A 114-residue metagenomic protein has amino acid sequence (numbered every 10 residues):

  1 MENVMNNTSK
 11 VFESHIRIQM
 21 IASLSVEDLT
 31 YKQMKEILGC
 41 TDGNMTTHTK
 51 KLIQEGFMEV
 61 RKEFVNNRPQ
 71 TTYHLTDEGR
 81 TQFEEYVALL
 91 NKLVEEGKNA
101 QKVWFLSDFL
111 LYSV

Functional and structural regions predicted by a protein language model:
M1-V4, T81-V114: Amphipathic alpha-helical dimerization/coiled-coil segments that flank or bridge DNA-binding/regulatory modules
N3-N44, N66, Q70-H74: N-terminal helix-turn-helix DNA-binding core of bacterial DNA-binding proteins
H48: Residues within the DNA-recognition helix of helix-turn-helix
G56: Glycine-centered, phosphate/nucleic-acid-interacting loop/turn motifs that mediate DNA/RNA or nucleotide
V60: Short beta-strand "wing" residues that participate in macromolecule-binding interfaces
V65-V87: Basic, amphipathic "hinge/linker" alpha-helix immediately C-terminal to the N-terminal HTH DNA-binding motif
